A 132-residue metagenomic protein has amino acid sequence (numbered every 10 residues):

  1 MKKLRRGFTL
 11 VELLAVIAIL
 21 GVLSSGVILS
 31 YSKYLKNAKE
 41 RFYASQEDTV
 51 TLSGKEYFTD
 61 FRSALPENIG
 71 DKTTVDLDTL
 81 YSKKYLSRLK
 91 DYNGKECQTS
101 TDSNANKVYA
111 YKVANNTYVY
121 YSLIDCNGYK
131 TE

Functional and structural regions predicted by a protein language model:
L4-S32: N-terminal single-pass transmembrane signal-anchor helix
S30-T51: Aliphatic-rich helix starts adjacent to a transmembrane/signal segment
E47-L65: N-terminal alpha-helical signal peptides/signal-anchor transmembrane segments
R62-V113: Extracellular/periplasmic head regions of type IV pilus-like filament subunits
K112-E132: Low-complexity, S/T/G/P-rich flexible repeat/linker segments used as non-globular hinges and stalks within
